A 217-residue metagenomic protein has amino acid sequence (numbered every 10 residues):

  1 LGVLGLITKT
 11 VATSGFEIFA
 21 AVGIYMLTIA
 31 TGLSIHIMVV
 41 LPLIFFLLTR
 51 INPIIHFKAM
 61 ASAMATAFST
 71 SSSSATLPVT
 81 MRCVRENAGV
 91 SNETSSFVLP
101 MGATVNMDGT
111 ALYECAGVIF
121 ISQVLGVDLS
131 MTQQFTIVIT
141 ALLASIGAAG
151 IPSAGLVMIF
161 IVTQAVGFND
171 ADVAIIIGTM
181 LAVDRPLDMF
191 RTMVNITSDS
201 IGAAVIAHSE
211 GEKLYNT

Functional and structural regions predicted by a protein language model:
L1-S14, G117, I121: Hydrophobic transmembrane alpha-helices of secondary-active transporters and Na+-translocating membrane complexes
G2-L4, A61-T70, I159-G167: Small-residue-rich segments of transmembrane alpha-helices in multi-pass membrane proteins, especially helix faces
T10-I24, F45-F57: Interfacial helix-loop-helix linkers and transmembrane-helix boundary segments in multi-pass membrane proteins
F16-L41: Entry/N-cap segments of selected transmembrane alpha helices and their immediately preceding amphipathic helices
T31-L33, F46-H56, A88-S95, G126-T136 (+1 more regions): Membrane-interfacial loop-to-helix junctions in multi-pass transporters
G32, H36, V40, N106-G109 (+2 more regions): Alpha-helical transmembrane segments of multipass membrane proteins
S62-S145, A203, N216: Helix-loop-helix junctions within the multi-pass membrane cores of secondary transporters/permeases
C115-T217: Transmembrane alpha-helical segments and their short flanking loops that form helix-hairpins/helix-helix interfaces
